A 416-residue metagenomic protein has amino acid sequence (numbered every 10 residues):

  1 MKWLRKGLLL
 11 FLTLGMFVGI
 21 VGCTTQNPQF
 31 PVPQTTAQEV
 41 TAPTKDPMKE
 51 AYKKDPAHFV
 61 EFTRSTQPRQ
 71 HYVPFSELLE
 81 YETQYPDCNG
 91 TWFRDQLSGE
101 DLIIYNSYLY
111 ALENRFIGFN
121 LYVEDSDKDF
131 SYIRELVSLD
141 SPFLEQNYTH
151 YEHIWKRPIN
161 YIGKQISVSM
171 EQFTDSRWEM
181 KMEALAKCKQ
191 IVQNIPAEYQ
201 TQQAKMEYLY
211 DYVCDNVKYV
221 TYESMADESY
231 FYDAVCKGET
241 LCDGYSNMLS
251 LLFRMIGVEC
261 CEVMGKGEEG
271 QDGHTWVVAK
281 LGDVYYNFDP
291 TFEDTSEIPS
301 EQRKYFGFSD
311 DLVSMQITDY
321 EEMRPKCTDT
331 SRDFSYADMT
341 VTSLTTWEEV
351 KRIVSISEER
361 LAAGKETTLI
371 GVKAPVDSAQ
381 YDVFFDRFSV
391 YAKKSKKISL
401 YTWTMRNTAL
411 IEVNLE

Functional and structural regions predicted by a protein language model:
M1-E50, S176, L209, K237-L249 (+5 more regions): Gram-positive cell-envelope targeting signals
G19-Q200, S314-E416: N-terminal accessory/pre-domain segments preceding catalytic cores
D175, D215-V220, T240-C242, G267-Q271 (+4 more regions): Solvent-exposed loop/turn segments at secondary-structure junctions within structured extracellular/periplasmic domains
W178-A234: Secondary-structure boundary elements
Y210-C214, S250, D382-S389: Generic solvent-exposed, charged/amphipathic alpha-helical segments that serve as macromolecular interface scaffolds
Y219, D289, W403-N407: Acidic/polar residues at beta-strand termini and the immediately following turn/coil
A234-V235, F306: Short clusters of hydrophobic/aromatic residues that line enzyme substrate/ligand-binding pockets
G244-D311: Hydrophobic/aromatic-rich core segments of domains that either
